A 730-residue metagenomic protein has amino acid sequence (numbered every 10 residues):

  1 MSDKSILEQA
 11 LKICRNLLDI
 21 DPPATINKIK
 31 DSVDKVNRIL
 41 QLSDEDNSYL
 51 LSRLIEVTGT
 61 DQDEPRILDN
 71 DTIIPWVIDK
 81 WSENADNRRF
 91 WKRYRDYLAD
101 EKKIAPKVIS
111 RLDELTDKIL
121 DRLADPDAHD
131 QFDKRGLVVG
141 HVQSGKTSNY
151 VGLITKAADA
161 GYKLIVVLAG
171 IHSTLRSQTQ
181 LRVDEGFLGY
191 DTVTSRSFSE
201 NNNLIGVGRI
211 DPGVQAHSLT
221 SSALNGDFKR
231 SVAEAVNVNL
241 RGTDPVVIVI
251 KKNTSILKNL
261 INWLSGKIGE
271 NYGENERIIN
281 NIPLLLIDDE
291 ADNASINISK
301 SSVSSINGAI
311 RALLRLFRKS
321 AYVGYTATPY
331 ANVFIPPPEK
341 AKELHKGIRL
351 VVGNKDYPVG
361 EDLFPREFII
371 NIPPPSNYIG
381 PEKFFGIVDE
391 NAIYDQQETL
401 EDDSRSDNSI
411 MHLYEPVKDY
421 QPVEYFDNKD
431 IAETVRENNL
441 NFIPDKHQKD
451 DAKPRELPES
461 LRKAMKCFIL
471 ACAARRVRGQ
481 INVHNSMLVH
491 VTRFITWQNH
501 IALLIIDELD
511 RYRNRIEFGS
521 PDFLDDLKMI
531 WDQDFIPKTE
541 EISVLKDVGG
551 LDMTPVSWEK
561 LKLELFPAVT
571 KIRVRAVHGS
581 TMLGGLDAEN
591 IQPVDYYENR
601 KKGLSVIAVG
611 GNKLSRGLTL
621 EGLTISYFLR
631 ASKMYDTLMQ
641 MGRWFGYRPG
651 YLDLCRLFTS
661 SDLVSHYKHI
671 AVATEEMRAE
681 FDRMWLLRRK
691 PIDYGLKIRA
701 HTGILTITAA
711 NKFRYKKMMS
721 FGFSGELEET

Functional and structural regions predicted by a protein language model:
E101-L137: Conserved pre-motif I regulatory segment
N149, L153: Hydrophobic positions on the alpha1 helix immediately C-terminal to the Walker A/P-loop
L164-L188, T192-T194, E200-N203, R493: Conserved Walker A/P-loop ATP-binding site and its immediately adjacent core in helicase/helicase-like ATPase domains
T192-S222, E270, R277-A291, T434 (+5 more regions): Conserved C-terminal RecA-like helicase domain
T194-L204, I282-D288, I298-P458, K463-A474 (+2 more regions): Conserved P-loop NTPase catalytic core
H217-I282, I296-L313, G611: Conserved RecA-like ASCE ATPase "motif II neighborhood" in helicase/translocase motors
V388-K528, D532-I536, S543-G549, F645 (+1 more regions): C-terminal helicase lobe and adjacent C-terminal extensions/tails of nucleic-acid helicase motors
H578-S665: Conserved RecA-like P-loop NTPase helicase motor core
